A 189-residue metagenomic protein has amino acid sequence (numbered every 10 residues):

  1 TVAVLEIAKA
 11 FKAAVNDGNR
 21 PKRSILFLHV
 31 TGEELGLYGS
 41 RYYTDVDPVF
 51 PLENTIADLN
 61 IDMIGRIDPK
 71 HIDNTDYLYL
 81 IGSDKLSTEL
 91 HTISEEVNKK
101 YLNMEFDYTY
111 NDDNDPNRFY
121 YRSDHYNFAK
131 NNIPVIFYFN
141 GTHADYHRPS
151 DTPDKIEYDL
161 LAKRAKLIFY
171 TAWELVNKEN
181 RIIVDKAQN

Functional and structural regions predicted by a protein language model:
T1-G36, I168: Alpha-helical metal-binding/catalytic segments enriched in His/Glu/Asp
V2, K9, F139, H143-N189: His/Asp/Glu-rich mid-to-C-terminal helical/loop segments that flank catalytic regions of hydrolases
A3, I7, K12-G18, S40 (+4 more regions): C-terminal soluble interaction/assembly domains
L5, L37, H91-E95, A162 (+1 more regions): Generic alpha-helical structural signal
E6-N16, D45-V49, E95-N103, A129-K130 (+1 more regions): Sec-exported extracytoplasmic/periplasmic mature domains
A14-R20, M104-D112, E179-A187: Surface-exposed patches in mature extracellular/periplasmic domains of secreted proteins
I25, D76-L78, P149, P153: Glycine- and acidic
V30-F137: Metal-dependent peptidase/peptidase-like ectodomains
